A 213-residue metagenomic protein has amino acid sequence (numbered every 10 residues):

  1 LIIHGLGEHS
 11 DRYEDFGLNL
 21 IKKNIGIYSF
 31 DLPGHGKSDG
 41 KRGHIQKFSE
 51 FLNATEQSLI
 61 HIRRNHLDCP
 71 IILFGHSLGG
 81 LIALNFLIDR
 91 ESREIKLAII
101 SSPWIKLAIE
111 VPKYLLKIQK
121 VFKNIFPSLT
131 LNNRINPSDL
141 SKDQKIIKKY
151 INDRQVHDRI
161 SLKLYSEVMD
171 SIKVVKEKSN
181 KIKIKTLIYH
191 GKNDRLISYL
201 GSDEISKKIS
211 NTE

Functional and structural regions predicted by a protein language model:
L1-G5, H190: The conserved beta1-alpha1 loop
G7-S10, G36-H66: Catalytic nucleophile-loop/oxyanion-hole region of alpha/beta-hydrolase and closely related hydrolase-like folds
S10-R12, G17-K41: Conserved alpha/beta-hydrolase
P70, S77-I100, K106: Conserved hydrolase catalytic core segment
S128-K178, I184: Alpha/beta-hydrolase
I182, I188-H190, D194: Short beta-strand/loop motif that positions the catalytic acidic residue of the alpha/beta-hydrolase fold
I184, S198-K207: Short alpha-helix in the alpha/beta-hydrolase fold that links the catalytic acid
